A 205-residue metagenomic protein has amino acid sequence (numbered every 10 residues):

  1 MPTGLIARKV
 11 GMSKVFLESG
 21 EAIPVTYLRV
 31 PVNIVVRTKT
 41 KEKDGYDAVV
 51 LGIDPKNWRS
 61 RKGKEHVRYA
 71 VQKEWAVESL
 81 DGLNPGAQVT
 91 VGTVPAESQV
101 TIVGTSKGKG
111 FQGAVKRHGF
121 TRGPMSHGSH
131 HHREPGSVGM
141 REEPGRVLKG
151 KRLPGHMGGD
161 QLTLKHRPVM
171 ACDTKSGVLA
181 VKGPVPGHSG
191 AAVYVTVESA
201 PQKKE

Functional and structural regions predicted by a protein language model:
M1-E205: Extended basic (Lys/Arg/His-rich) segments that typically form rRNA-contacting surfaces in ribosomal proteins
